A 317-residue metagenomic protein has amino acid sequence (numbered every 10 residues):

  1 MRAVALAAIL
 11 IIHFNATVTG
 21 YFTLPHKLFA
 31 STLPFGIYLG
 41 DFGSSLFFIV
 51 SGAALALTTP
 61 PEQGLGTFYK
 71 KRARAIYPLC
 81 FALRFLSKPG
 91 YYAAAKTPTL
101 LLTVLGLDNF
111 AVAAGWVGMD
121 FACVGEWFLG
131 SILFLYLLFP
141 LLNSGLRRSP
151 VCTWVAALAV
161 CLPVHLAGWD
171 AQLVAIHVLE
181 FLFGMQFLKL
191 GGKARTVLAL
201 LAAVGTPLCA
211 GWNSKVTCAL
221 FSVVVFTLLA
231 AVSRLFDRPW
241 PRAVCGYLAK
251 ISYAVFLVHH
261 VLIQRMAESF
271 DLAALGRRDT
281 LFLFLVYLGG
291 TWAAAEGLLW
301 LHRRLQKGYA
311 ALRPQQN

Functional and structural regions predicted by a protein language model:
M1-T59, I76-C80, E296: Functionally critical transmembrane alpha-helices in membrane proteins and complexes, commonly lining
M1-V4, L39-V50, Y77, L101 (+6 more regions): Membrane-embedded alpha-helical segments of multi-pass membrane proteins, especially the transmembrane helices
K27-F35, A75-S131, F221-L228: Membrane-interface helix-loop-helix regions
L55-A73, K307: Membrane-helix interface linkers and caps
L55-E62, P89, L141-R147, F183-G192 (+4 more regions): Structural signal for the C-terminal ends of transmembrane alpha-helices and the immediately following loop
L133-A159, M185-L200: Solvent-exposed interhelical
P163-M185, K189-K250, A254, H260-Y287: Alpha-helical transmembrane segments and terminal signal-anchor/GPI-anchor hydrophobic tails, characterized by long
H302-N317: Membrane-proximal cytoplasmic C-terminal regulatory module of class A 7TM GPCRs
